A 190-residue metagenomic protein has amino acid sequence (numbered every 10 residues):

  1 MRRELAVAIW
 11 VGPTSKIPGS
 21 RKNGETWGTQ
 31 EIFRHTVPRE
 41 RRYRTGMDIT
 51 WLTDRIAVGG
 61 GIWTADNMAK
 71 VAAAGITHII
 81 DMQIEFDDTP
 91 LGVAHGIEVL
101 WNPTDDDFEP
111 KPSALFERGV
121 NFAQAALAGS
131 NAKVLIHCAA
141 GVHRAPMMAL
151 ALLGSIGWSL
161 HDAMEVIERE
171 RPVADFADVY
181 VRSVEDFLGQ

Functional and structural regions predicted by a protein language model:
H35-T36, Y43: Short, positively charged and aromatic/hydrophobic N-terminal segments
T45-K133, G154-D186: Cysteine-based protein phosphatase catalytic domain of the PTP/DSP
N131-L150: A phosphate-binding catalytic loop at a beta-strand-loop-alpha-helix junction that coordinates phosphoryl groups
